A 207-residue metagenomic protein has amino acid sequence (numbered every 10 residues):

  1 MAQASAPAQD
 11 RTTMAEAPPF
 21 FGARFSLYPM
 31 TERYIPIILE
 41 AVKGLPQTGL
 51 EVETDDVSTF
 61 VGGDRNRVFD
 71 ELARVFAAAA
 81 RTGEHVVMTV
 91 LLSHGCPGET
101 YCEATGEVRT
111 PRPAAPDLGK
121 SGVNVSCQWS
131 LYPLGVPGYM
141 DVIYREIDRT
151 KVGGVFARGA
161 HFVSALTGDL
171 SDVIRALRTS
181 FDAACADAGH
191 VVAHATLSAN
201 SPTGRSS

Functional and structural regions predicted by a protein language model:
A2-S207: Charge-rich, low-complexity N-terminal segments
